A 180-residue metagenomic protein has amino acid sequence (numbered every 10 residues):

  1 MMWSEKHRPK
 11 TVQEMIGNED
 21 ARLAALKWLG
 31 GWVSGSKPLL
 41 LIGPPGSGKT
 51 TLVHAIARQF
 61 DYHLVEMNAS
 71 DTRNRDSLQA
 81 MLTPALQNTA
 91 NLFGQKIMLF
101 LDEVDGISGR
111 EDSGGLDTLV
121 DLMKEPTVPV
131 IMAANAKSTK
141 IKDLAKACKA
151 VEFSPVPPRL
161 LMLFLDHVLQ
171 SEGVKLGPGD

Functional and structural regions predicted by a protein language model:
M1-P9, R58-Y62, D143: Surface-exposed beta-strand-to-loop junctions that form interaction patches on eukaryotic regulatory domains
M2-P38, P44, P84, N88-N91: Pre-Walker A (pre-P-loop) alpha-helix and adjacent loop at the N terminus of AAA/AAA+ ATPase modules, a conserved
H7, T11, D20, A24 (+4 more regions): Acidic, Ser/Thr-rich intrinsically disordered and amphipathic helical segments
G17, R22, K37-P38, G46 (+6 more regions): Generic hydrophobic/packing signal
K27-G30, R58, D121: Short, well-ordered alpha-helices that flank and scaffold nucleotide-derived cofactor binding pockets
V33-M67: Walker A/P-loop
H63-L64, N68-D180: Non-catalytic interfacial helical region
